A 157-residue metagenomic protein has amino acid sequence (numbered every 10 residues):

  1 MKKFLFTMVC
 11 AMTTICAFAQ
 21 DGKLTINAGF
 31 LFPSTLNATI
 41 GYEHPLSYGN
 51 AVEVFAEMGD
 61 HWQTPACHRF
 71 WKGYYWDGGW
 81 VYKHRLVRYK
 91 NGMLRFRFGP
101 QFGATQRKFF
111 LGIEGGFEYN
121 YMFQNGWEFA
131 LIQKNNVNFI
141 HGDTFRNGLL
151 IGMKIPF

Functional and structural regions predicted by a protein language model:
F4-A17: Sec-dependent N-terminal signal peptides
A19-G22, S47-G49, R85-L94, R107 (+1 more regions): Short loop/turn motifs that connect adjacent beta-strands in outer-membrane beta-barrel proteins
A19-P65, G152-P156: Short glycine/proline- and aromatic-enriched beta-strand/turn motifs that initiate or cap beta-hairpins
G22-I26, V52-A56, G92-F98, L111-I113 (+2 more regions): Transmembrane beta-strands of outer-membrane beta-barrel proteins
I26-T39, Q63-Y74, F102-I113, V137-R146: Solvent-exposed loop/turn segments connecting transmembrane beta-strands in outer-membrane beta-barrel proteins
H44, Y82-L86, F102, Y119-Y121 (+2 more regions): Residue-level signature of outer-membrane beta-barrel architecture
R69-F98: Helix-adjacent hinge/juxtasegments
G78, T144-F157: Outer-membrane beta-barrel "beta-signal"
